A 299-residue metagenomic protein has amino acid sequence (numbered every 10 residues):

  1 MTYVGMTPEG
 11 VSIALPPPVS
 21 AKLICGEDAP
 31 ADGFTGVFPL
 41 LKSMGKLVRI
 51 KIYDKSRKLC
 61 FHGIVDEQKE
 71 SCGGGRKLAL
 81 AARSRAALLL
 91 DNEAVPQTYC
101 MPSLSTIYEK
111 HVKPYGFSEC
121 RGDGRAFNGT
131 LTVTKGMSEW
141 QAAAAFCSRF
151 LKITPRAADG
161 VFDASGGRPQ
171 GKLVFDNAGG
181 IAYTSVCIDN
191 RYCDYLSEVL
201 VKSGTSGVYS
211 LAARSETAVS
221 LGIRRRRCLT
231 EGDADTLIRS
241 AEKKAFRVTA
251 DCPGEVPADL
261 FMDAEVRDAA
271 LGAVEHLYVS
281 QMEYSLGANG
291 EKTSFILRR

Functional and structural regions predicted by a protein language model:
M1-A94, S148, R156, Q170-K172 (+2 more regions): Assembly/oligomerization scaffold segments
M1-E9, P39-E70, M101-P114, P253-H276 (+1 more regions): Short, acidic/charged, Gly/Pro-enriched secondary-structure junctions
M1-E9, S20, E67, A82 (+6 more regions): Solvent-exposed, well-ordered amphipathic alpha-helical segments that flank/support binding or catalytic loops
M1-T2, K42, S56, A144 (+2 more regions): Acidic, small/polar-enriched beta strand-loop surface segments
G10, D28, D66-R76, M101-K110 (+2 more regions): Phosphate-binding glycine-rich loops and adjacent basic patches that engage nucleotide phosphates, nucleic-acid
L15-P18, S71-L80, I107-Y115, V199-Y209 (+1 more regions): Short, functional N-terminal and low-complexity linear motifs
C72, K77-Y192: Charged- and aromatic-enriched interaction segments used to assemble and dock large macromolecular complexes
